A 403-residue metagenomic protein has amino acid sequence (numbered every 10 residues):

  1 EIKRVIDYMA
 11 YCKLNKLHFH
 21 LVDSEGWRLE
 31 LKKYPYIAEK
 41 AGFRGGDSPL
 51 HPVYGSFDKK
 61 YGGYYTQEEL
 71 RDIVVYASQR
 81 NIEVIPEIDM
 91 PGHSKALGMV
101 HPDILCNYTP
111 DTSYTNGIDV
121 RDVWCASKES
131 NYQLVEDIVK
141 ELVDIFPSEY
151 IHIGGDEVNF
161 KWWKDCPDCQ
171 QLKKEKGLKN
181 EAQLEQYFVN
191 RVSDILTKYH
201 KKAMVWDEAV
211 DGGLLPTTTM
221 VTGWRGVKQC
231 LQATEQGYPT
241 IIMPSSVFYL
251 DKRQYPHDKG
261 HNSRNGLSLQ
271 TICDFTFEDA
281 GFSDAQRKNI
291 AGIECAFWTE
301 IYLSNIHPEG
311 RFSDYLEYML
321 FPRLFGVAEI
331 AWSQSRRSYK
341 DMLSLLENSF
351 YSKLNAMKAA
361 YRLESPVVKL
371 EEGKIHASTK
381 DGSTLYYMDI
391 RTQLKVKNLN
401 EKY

Functional and structural regions predicted by a protein language model:
K3-S24: Catalytic domains of carbohydrate-active enzymes, especially glycoside hydrolases
M9, V84, V135, I153 (+3 more regions): Conserved, mostly hydrophobic/aromatic
C12-L17, L70-P91, K95, D122-G154: An active-site-proximal structural segment forming one wall of the substrate-binding cleft that immediately precedes
K13-N15, S78-I82, P147-I151, T197-K202 (+3 more regions): Short, well-ordered coil/turn segments that N-cap beta-strands
E25-Q79, S94-Q133, K161-E181, Q186: Aromatic- and acidic-residue-enriched carbohydrate-binding clefts of CAZyme catalytic domains
K140, D144-G155, N159-T222, V227-Q232: Gly/Pro-rich turn-and-neighbor structural signature
A203-E208, L215-T219, W224-P366: Flexible, acidic glycine-rich loops studded with aromatic residues
S344-Y403: Short, compositionally stereotyped local motifs that mark structural "simplifiers"
